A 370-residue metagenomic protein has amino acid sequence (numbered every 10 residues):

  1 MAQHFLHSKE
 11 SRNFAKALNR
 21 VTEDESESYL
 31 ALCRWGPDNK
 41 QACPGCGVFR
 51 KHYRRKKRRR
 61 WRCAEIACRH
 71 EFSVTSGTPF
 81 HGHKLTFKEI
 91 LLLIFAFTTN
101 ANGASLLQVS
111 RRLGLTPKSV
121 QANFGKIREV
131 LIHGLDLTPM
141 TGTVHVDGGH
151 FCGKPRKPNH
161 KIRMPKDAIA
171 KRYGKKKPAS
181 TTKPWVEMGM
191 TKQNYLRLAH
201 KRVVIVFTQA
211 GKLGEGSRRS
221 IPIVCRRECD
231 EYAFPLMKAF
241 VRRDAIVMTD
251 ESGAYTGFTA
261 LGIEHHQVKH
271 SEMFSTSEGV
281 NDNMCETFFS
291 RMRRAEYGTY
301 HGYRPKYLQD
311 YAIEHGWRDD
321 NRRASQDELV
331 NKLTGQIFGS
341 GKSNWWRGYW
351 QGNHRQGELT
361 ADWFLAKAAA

Functional and structural regions predicted by a protein language model:
M1-A370: Residue-level recognition of single "structural anchor" positions that define or cap local secondary structure
